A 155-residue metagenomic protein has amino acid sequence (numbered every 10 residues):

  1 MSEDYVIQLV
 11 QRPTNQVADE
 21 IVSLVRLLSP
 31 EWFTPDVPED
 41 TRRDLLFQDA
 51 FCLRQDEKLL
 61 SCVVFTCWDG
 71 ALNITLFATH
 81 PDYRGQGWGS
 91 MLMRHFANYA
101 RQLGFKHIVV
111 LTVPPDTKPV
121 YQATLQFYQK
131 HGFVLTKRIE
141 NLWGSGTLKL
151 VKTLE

Functional and structural regions predicted by a protein language model:
Y5-T75, H80, M93, Y99: Acetyl-CoA-dependent GNAT
N15, Q86, K118-P119: Loop/helix-junction capping segments adjacent to catalytic residues or to phosphate/diphosphate-binding pockets
R54-D56, V151-E155: Active-site beta-strand termini and strand-to-loop segments that position acidic
T66-F77, R84, L103-K106, L142-S145: A conserved beta-turn-beta hairpin within the catalytic core of GNAT-like acetyltransferases that forms part
F77, D82, L111-P115: Short strand-loop junctions, especially beta-strand C-caps/beta-turns that link beta-sheets to coils or alpha-helices
T79, G85-N98, Q102, A123-Q126 (+1 more regions): Conserved acetyl-CoA-binding loop-helix of GNAT-fold acetyltransferases
A100-V120: Conserved GNAT acetyl-CoA-binding A-motif
L111-P114, Y121-L125, Q129-K149: Conserved catalytic-core motifs of GNAT/GCN5-like acyltransferases
